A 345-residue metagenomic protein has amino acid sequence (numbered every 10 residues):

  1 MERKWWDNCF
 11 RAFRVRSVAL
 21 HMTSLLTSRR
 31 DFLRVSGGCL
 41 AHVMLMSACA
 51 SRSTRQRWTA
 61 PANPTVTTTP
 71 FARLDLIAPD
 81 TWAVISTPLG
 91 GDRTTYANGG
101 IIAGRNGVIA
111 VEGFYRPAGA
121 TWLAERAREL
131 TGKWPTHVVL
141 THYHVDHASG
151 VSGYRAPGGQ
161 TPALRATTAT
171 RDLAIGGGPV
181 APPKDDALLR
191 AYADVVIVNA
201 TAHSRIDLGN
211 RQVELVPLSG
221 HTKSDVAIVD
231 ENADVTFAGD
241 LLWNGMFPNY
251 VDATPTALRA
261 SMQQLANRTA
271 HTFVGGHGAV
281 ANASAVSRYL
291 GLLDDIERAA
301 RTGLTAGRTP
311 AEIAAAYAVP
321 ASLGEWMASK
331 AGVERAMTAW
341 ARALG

Functional and structural regions predicted by a protein language model:
E2-W5, R11-V15: Short, low-complexity, charge-dense intrinsically disordered segments
D7, T23-L25, H42, T54-P64 (+2 more regions): Accessory terminal helices/loops
F13, V18-M44: N-terminal secretory signal peptides and thylakoid transit peptides that target proteins across membranes
S17, S47-V84: C-terminal segment of N-terminal export signals and the immediately downstream linker at the start of the mature
L74-I77, I102, A202-L208, G275: Short acidic-hydrophobic surface loop/beta-edge motif
D75-R126, A227-G239: Conserved beta-strand hairpin/beta-sheet module of binuclear metal-dependent hydrolase folds, prominently
G107-I109, Y115-P117, Q212-T302: Metallo-beta-lactamase
R128-D207: Active-site HxH/HxHxD metal-binding segment of metal-dependent hydrolases
